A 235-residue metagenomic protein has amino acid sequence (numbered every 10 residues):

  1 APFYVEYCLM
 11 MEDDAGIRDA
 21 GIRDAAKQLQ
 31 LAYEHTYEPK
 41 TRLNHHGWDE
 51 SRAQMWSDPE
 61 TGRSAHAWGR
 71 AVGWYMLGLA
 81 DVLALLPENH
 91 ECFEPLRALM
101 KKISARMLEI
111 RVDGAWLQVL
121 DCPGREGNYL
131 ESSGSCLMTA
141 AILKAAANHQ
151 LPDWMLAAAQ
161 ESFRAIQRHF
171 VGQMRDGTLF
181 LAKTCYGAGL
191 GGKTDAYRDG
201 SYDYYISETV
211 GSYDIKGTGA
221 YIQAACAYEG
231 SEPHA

Functional and structural regions predicted by a protein language model:
A1-D14, W74-C92, C136-L151, V210 (+1 more regions): Well-ordered alpha-helical scaffold segments within catalytic/enzyme domains
R18-L83: Loop-centered beta-sheet repeat module
D24-H45, R52-M55, R97-A115, A158-D176: Long, well-ordered core segments of solenoidal/helical folds
Q28, A32, G78, V82 (+7 more regions): Alpha-helical packing segments of well-folded alpha/beta enzyme cores
K40-A65, L85, V112-G124, K183-T209: Extended glycan-interaction surfaces of carbohydrate-active proteins
W56-L77, E88, C92, L117-C136 (+3 more regions): Solvent-exposed loop and edge beta-strand segments that line ligand/cofactor-binding and catalytic clefts
R97-A165: A beta-strand-loop signature enriched in Asp, Gly, Thr, and Trp that corresponds to the sialidase/neuraminidase Asp-box
Y129-L130, A146-A235: CBM-like carbohydrate-recognition segments
